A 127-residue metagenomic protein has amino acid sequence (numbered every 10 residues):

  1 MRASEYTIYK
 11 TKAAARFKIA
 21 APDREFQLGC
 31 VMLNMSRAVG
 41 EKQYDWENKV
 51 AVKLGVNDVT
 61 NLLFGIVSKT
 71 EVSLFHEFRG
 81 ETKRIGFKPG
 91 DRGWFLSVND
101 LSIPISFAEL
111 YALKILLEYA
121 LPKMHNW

Functional and structural regions predicted by a protein language model:
M1-W127: Positively charged, low-complexity terminal tracts and the immediately adjacent first secondary-structure elements
